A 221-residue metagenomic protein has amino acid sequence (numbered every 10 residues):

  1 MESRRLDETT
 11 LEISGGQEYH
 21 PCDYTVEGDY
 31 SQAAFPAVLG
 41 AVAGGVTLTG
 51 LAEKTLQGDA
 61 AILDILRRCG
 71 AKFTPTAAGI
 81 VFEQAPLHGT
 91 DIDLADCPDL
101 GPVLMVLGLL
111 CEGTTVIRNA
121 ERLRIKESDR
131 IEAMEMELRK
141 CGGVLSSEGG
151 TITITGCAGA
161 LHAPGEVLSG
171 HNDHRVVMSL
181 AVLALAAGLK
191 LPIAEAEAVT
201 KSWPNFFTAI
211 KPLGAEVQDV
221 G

Functional and structural regions predicted by a protein language model:
M1-G221: Short, structured segments at the rim of ligand-binding sites
